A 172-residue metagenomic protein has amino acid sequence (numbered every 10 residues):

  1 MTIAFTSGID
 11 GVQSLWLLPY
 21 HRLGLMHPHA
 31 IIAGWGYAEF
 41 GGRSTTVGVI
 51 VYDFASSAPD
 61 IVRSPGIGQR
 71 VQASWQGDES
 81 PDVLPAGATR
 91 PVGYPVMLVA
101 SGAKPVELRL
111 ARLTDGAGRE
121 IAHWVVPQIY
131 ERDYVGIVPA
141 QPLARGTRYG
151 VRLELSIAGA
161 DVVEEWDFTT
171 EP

Functional and structural regions predicted by a protein language model:
M1-G102, V106-A117, Y134, Y149-L153: Functional surface patches built around histidine and acidic residues
G102, R145, S156-P172: Extended, polar beta-sheet/loop recognition surfaces of beta-rich domains that mediate binding to diverse ligands
I121-Y130: Solvent-exposed serine/threonine-rich low-complexity stretches and specific carbohydrate-binding patches
Y130-I137: Aromatic sugar-binding surface patches on proteins that engage polysaccharides or sugar-phosphate polymers
A140-T147: Surface-exposed, short loops/turns at beta-strand junctions within beta-sandwich domains
